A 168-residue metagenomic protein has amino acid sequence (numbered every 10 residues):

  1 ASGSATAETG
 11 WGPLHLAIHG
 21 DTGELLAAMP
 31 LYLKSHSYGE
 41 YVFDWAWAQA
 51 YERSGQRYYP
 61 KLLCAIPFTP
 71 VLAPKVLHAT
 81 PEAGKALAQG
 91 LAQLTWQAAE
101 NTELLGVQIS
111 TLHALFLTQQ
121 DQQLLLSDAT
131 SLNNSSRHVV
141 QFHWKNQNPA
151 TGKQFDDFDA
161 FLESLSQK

Functional and structural regions predicted by a protein language model:
A1-K168: N-acyltransferase acceptor-side catalytic subdomain
